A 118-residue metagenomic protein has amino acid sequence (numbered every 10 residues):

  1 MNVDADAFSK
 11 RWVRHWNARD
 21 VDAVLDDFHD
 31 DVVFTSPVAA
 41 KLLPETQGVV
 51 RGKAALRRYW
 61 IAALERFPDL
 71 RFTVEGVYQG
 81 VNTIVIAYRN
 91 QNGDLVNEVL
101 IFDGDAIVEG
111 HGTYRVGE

Functional and structural regions predicted by a protein language model:
M1-D26, D30, E118: Short, low-complexity N-terminal intrinsically disordered segments enriched in polar/charged residues
V3-A5, P37, F67, R89: Hydrophobic alpha-helical segments, principally membrane-spanning helices and signal/leader peptides
A5-D6, E45, N82: A short, structure-level motif marking secondary-structure boundaries and short turns
W12, V24, V32, G52 (+4 more regions): Hydrophobic pocket/interface hotspot
A23, H29-E75: A solvent-exposed, acidic/Ser-Thr-rich amphipathic alpha-helical stretch
A63-E118: A beta-strand edge to alpha-helix "cap/lid" segment located at domain peripheries
